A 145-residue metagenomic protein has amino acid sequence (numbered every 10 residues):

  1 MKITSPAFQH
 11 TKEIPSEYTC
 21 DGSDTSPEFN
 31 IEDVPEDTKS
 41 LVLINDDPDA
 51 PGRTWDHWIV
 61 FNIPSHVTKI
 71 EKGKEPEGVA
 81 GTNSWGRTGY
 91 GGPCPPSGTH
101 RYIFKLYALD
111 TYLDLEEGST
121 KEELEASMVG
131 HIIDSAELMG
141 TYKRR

Functional and structural regions predicted by a protein language model:
M1-R145: N-terminus-centered regions that define maturation/targeting leaders and the start of the first functional domain
